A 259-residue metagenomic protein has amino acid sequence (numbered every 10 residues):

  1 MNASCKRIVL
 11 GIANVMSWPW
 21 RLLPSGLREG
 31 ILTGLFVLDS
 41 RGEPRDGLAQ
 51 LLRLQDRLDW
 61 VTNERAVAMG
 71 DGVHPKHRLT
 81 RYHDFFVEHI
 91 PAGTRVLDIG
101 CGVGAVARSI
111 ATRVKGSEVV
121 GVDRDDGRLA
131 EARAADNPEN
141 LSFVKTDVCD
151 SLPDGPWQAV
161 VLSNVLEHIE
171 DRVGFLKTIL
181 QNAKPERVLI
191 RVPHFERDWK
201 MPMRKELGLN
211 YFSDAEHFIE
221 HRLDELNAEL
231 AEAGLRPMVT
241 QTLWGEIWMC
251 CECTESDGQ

Functional and structural regions predicted by a protein language model:
N2-G155, L176, K205, E216-I219 (+1 more regions): Conserved N-terminal segment of class I S-adenosyl-L-methionine
T94, Q158, E186: Conserved acidic residues
V161: A conserved beta-strand element that flanks and buttresses the S-adenosyl-L-methionine
V165: Hydrophobic adenine-recognition pocket in adenosine-nucleotide-binding enzymes
G174-R187: A short glycine-rich, Lys/Arg-flanked "PGG" loop and its adjoining helix->strand segment in the class I
L189-Y211: Conserved class I S-adenosyl-L-methionine
G208-D224: Acceptor-substrate binding/catalytic loop of class I
L223-T240: A SAM-dependent methyltransferase catalytic signature shared across enzymes that methylate proteins
